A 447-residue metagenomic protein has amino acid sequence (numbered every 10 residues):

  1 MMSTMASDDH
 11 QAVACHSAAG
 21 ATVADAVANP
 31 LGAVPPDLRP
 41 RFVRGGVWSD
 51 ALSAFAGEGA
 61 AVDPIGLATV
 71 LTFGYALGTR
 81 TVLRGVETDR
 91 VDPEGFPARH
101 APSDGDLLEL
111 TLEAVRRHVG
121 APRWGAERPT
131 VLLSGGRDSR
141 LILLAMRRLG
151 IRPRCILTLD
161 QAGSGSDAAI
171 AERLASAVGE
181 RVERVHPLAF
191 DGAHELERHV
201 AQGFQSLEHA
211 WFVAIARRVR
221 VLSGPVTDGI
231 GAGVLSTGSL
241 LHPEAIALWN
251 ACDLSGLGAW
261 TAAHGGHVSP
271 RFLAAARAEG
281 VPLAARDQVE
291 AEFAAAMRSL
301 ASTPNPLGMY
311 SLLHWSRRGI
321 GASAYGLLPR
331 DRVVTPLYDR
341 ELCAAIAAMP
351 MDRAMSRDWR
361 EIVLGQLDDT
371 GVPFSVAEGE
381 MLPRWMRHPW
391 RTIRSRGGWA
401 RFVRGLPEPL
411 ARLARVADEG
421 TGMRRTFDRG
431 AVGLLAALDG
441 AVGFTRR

Functional and structural regions predicted by a protein language model:
M1-F190: Cysteine-centered catalytic environments shared across enzyme families
V47-W48, A54-V70, M355-R387: Charge-dense polyanion-binding interfaces
D50-G59, R286-S302, C343-A345, W390 (+2 more regions): Short amphipathic alpha-helical segments and their helix-coil junctions
G66-G78, P306-Y325, R424-R447: Short, hydrophobic/amphipathic alpha-helical patches that form generic packing surfaces within helical domains
R80-T88, A324, L328, D358-E361 (+2 more regions): Short coil/turn segments at secondary-structure boundaries
H100-L300, A322-G371, P389, L438-R446: ATP-dependent adenylate-handling active sites, centered on carboxylate activation for C-N bond formation
E113-A114, W315-I320, P409-R412: Short, motif-level signal for alpha-helix interfacial/capping segments enriched in acidic residues and aromatics/proline
D369-L434: PAPS-dependent sulfotransferase catalytic core
